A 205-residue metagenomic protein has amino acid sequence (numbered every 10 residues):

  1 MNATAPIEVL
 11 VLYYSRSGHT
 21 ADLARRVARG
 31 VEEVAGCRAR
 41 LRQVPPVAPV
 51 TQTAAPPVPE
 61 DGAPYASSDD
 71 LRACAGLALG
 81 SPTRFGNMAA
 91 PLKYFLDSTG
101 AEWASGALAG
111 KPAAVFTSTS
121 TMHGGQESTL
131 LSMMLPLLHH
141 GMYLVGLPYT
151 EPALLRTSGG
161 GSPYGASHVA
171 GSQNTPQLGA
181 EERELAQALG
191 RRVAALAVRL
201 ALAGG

Functional and structural regions predicted by a protein language model:
M1-A107, V169-G205: N-terminal beta1-alpha1-beta2 submodule of the flavodoxin-like/Rossmannoid cofactor-binding fold
R16-H19, L77, S81, N87 (+5 more regions): Gly/Ser/Thr-rich helix-start
V44-P49, G141-Q173: Mobile beta-alpha loop/short-helix "lid" or hinge segments that flank ligand
D97-G100, A104, T121, H139 (+1 more regions): Alpha-helix boundary/capping detector
A109-G159: Short, glycine-/small-residue-rich phosphate/pyrophosphate-handling segment
L131, P163, A180: Glycine-rich phosphate-binding loop at the start of an alpha helix
